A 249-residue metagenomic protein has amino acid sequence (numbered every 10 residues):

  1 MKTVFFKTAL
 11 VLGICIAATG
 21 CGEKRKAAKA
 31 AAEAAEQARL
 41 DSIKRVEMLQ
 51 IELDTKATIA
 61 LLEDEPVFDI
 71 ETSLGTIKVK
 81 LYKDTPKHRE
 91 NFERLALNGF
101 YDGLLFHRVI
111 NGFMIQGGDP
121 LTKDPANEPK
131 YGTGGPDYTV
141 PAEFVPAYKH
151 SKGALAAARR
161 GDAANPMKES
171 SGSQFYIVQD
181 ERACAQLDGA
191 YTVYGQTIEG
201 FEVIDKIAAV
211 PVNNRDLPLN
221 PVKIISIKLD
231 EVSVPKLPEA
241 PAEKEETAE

Functional and structural regions predicted by a protein language model:
M1-A31: Bacterial Sec-dependent N-terminal signal peptides
C21-E249: Cyclophilin-like peptidyl-prolyl cis-trans isomerases
